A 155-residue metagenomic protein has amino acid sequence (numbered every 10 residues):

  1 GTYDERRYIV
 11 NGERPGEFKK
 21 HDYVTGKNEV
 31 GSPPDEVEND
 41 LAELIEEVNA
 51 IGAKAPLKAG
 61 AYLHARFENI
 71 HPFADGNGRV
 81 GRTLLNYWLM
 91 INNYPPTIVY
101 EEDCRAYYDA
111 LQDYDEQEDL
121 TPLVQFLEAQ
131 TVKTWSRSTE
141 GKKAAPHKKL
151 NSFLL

Functional and structural regions predicted by a protein language model:
G1-D75, R79-L155: FIC/Doc superfamily catalytic core
